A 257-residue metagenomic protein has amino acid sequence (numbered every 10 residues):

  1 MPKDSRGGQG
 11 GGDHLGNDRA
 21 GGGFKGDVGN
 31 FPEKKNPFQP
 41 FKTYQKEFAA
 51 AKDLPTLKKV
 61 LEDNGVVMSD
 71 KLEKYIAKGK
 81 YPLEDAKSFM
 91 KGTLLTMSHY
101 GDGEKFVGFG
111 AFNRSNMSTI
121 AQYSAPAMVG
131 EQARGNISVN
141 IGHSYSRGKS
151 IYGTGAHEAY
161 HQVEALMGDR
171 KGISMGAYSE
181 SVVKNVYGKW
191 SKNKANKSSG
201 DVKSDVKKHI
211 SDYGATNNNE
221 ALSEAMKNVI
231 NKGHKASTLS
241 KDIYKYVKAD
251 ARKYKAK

Functional and structural regions predicted by a protein language model:
M1-E84, K253-K257: Low-complexity, glycine/serine/proline-rich disordered segments that function as export/translocation leaders
A50-G92, M97-K257: Active-site-flanking segments in enzyme catalytic domains
